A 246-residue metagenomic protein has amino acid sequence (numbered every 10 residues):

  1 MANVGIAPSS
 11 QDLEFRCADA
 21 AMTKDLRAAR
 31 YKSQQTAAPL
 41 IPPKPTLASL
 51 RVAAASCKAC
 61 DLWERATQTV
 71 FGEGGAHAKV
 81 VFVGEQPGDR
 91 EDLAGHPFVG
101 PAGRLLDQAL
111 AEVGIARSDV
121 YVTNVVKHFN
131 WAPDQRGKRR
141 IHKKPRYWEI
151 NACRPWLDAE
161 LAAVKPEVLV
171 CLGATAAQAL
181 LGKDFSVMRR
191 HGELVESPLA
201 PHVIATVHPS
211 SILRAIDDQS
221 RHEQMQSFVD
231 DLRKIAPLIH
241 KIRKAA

Functional and structural regions predicted by a protein language model:
A2-S9, E14-F15, D19, T23-A246: A polyanion-binding, active-site-adjacent surface
